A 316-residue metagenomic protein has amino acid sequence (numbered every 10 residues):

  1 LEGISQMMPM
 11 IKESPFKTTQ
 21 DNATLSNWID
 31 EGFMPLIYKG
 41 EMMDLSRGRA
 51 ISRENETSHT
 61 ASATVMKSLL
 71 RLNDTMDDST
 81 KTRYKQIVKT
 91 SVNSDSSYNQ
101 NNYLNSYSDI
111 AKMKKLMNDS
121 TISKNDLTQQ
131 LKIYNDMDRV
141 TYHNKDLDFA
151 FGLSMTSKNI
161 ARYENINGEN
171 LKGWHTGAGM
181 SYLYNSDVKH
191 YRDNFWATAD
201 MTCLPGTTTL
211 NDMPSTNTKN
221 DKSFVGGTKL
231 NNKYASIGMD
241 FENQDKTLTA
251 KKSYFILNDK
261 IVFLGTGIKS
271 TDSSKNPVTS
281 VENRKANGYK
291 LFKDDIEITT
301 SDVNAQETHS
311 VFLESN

Functional and structural regions predicted by a protein language model:
M7: N-terminal donor/sugar-recognition subdomains of glycan-related enzymes, prototypically the membrane-proximal stem
M10-T18, N27-N316: Extended polysaccharide-engagement surfaces of secreted carbohydrate-active enzymes
